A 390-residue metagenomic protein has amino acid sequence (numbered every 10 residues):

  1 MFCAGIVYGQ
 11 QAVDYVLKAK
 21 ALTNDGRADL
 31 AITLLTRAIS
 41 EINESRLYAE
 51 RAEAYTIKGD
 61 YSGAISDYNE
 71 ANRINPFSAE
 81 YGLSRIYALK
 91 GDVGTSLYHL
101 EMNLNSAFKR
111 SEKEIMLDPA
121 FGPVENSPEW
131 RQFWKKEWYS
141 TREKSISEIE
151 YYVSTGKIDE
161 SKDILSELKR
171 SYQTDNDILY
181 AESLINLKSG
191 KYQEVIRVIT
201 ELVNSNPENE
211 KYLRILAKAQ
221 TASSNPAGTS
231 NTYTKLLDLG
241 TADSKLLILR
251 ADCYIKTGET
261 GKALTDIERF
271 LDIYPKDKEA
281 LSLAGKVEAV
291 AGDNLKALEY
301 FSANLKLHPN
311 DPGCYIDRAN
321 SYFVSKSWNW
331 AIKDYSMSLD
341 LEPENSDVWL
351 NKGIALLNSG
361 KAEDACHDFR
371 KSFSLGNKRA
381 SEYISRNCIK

Functional and structural regions predicted by a protein language model:
A12-V13, S45-R46, F77-E80, S111 (+9 more regions): Helix-start (N-cap) detector for alpha-helical repeat units in TPR-like alpha-solenoids, especially tetratricopeptide
T23, E53-T56, A88, V153 (+7 more regions): Position-specific recognition of the canonical hydrophobic site in helix A of tetratricopeptide repeat
R37-A38, E70-A71, N103, L168 (+6 more regions): Canonical positions in the second alpha-helix
S40-E41, N72-I74, S106, S171 (+6 more regions): Structural marker of alpha-solenoid helical repeat scaffolds
E50, G82, M116-D118, A181 (+6 more regions): Canonical tetratricopeptide repeat
I115-Y151, N358, A362-K390: Terminal, low-structured helical/coil segments at or just beyond the last alpha-helical repeat
